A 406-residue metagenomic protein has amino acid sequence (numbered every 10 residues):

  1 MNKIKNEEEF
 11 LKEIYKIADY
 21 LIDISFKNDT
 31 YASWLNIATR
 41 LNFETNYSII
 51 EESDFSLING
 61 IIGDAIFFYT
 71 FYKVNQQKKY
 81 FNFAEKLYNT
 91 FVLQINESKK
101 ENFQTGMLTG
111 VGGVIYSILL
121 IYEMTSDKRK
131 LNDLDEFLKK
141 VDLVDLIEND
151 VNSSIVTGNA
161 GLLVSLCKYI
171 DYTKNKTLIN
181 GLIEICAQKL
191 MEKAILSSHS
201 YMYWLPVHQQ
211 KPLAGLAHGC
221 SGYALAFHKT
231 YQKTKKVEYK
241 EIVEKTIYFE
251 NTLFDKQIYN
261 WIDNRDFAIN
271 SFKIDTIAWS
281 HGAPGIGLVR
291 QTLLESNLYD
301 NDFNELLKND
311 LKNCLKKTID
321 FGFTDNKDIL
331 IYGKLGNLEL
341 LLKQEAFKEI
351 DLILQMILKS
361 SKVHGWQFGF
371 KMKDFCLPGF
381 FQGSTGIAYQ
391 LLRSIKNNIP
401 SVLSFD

Functional and structural regions predicted by a protein language model:
M1-G60, I66-V74, K78-E85, G181-S198: Low-complexity, Ser/Thr/Pro/Gly-enriched N-terminal "stalk/linker" regions
M1-L21, Y172-K174, K229, K233 (+6 more regions): Terminal, non-catalytic domain-edge segments
M1-N6, E13, I62-Q77, G113-D127 (+5 more regions): Well-ordered alpha-helical scaffold segments within catalytic/enzyme domains
N6, F43-I61, L93-V111, L146-N159 (+4 more regions): Solvent-exposed loop and edge beta-strand segments that line ligand/cofactor-binding and catalytic clefts
E13-A32, N82-K99, R129-N149, G181-M202 (+3 more regions): Long, well-ordered core segments of solenoidal/helical folds
I50-E51, N75-G215, S221: Extended ligand-binding groove/face enriched in aromatic
S221-A278: Acidic, glycine-rich loop-and-beta core segments that form the ion-binding/anion-interacting portion of active sites
I262-K316: Long, well-ordered mid-to-C-terminal structural blocks that present hydrophobic/aromatic surfaces
